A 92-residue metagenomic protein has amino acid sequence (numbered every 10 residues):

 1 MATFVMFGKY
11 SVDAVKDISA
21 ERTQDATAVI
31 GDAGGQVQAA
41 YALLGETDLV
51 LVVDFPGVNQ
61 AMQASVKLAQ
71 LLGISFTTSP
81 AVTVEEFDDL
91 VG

Functional and structural regions predicted by a protein language model:
M1-D32, Q36, L44-T47, V84-G92: Short S/T/G/P-rich N-terminal loop/turn motif that feeds into the first structured element of a domain
V5-K9, Y41-A64: Short, well-ordered beta-strand segments in beta-rich or mixed alpha/beta enzyme and ligand-binding folds
D13, L51, T77: Short, flexible active-site loop motifs that bind/organize anionic cofactors or intermediates
V37-A40, F76-T78: Generic structural signal for residues in well-ordered beta-strands
F55-V82: An amphipathic, aromatic/His-enriched active-site/gating alpha helix that lines ligand/cofactor pockets
